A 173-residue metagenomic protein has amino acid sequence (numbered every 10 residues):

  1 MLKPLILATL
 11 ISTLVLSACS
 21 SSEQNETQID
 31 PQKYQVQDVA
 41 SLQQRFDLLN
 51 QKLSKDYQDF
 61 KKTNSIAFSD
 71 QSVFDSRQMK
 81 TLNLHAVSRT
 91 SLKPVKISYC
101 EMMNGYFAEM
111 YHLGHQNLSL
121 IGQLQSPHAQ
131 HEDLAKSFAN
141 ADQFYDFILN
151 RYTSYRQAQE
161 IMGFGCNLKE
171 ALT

Functional and structural regions predicted by a protein language model:
M1-L7: Bacterial N-terminal signal peptides that target proteins for export
V15-A18: C-terminal motif of bacterial Sec signal peptides marking the signal peptidase cleavage site
S20, Y99-E101, G165-N167: Sequence contexts marking disulfide-bonded cysteines in secreted/extracellular proteins
S20-Q78, L168-T173: Immediate post-signal-peptide N-terminus of mature secreted/exported proteins
Q32-Q35, V39, R89-K96, Q123-A141: Alpha-helical rod/repeat scaffolding segments in eukaryotic adaptors/tethers and long-chain four-helix cytokines
Q58, A108-G122, T153, Q157-E160 (+1 more regions): Charged/polar positions within long, soluble alpha-helices
H85-S126: Mature extracytoplasmic domains of secretory-pathway proteins
D142-T173: C-terminal partner/receptor-binding element of secreted or periplasmic proteins
